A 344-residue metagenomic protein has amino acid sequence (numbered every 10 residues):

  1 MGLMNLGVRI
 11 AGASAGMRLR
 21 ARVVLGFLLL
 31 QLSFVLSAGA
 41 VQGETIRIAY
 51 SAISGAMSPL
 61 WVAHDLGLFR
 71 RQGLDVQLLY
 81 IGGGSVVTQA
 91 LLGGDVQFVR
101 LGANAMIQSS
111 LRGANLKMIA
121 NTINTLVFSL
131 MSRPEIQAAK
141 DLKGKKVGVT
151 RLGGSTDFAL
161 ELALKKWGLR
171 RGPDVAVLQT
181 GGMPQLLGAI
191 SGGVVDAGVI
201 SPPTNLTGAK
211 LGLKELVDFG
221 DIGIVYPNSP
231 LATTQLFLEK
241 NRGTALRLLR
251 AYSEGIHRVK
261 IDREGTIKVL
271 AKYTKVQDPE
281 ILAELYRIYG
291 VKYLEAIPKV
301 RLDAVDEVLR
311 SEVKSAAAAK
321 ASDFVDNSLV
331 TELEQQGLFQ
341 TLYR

Functional and structural regions predicted by a protein language model:
M1-R20: N-terminal secretory signal peptides that target proteins for export/translocation
M17, S37-E44: Extreme N-terminus of proteins, especially the signal/transit-peptide cleavage junction and the first residues
R22-S37: Bacterial N-terminal signal peptides
A38, W61, I107, E161 (+3 more regions): Predominant activation on well-ordered alpha-helical scaffold segments within soluble catalytic domains
V41-G192, D196-P202, E215-F219, I224-V225: Short, glycine-/small- and polar/acidic-enriched structural segments that line small-molecule recognition paths
N104-A105, P184-T274: Pocket-lining segment of extracytoplasmic ligand-binding domains
E239-A319: Secondary-structure end/capping motifs
R310-R344: Conserved C-terminal helix/tail region of periplasmic/extracytoplasmic solute-binding proteins
